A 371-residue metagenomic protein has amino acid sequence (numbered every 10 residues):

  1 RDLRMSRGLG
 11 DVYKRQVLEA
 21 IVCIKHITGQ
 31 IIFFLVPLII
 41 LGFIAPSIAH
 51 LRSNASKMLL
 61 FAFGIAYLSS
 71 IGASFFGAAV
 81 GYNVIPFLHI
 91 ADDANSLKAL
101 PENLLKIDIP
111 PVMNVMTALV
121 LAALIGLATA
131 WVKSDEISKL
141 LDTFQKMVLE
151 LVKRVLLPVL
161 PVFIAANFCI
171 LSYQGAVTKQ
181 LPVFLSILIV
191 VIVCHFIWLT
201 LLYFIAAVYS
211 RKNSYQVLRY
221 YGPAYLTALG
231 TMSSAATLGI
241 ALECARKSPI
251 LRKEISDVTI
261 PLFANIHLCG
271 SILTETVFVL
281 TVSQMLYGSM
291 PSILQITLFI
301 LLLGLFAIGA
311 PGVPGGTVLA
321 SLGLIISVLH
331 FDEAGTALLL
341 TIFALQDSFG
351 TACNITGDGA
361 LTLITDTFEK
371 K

Functional and structural regions predicted by a protein language model:
D2-Y13: Single conserved hydrophobic/aromatic residue that forms the stacking wall/gate of nucleotide- or nucleobase-binding
D11, I32-A55, A123-T129, L156-A176 (+1 more regions): Hydrophobic transmembrane alpha-helices of secondary-active transporters and Na+-translocating membrane complexes
K14-I27, A79-A118, I125, T129 (+2 more regions): Inter-helical loop and helix-membrane interface segments of multi-pass membrane transporters/permeases
I31, Y67, I71-F75, I192-F196 (+5 more regions): Hydrophobic transmembrane alpha-helical segments of multi-pass transport and channel proteins
A55-G77, V177-Y203: Entry/N-cap segments of selected transmembrane alpha helices and their immediately preceding amphipathic helices
V183-K247: Acidic, glycine-rich loop-and-beta core segments that form the ion-binding/anion-interacting portion of active sites
L229-A307, E369: Helix-loop-helix junctions within the multi-pass membrane cores of secondary transporters/permeases
V277-K371: Transmembrane alpha-helical segments and their short flanking loops that form helix-hairpins/helix-helix interfaces
